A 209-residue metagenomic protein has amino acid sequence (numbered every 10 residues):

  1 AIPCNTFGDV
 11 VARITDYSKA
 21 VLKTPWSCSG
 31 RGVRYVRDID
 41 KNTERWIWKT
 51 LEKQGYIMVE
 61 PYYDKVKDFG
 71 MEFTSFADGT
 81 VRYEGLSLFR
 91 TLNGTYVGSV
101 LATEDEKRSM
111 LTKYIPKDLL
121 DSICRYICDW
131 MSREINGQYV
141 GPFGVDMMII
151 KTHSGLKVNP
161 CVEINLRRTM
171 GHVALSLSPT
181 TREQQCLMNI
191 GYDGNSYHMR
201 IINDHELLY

Functional and structural regions predicted by a protein language model:
A1-C4, K19-W46, G70, G94-L111: Glycine-rich phosphate-binding loop of ATP-grasp-fold ATP-dependent ligases
A1-C4, S87-F89, L187-N195: A generic structural motif
I2-C4, V10-V11, A20-S27, G32-R34 (+5 more regions): Conserved catalytic-core segments centered on acid/base and nucleophilic motifs
S18, D38-V97, G144, M148-C161 (+1 more regions): Phosphate-binding site of ATP-dependent enzymes
E52-Q54, P61, Y83, T95-K157 (+1 more regions): A long amphipathic alpha-helix within ATP-dependent nucleotide-binding catalytic cores
V66, S122, H172: Conserved active-site and cofactor/substrate-binding residues in soluble primary-metabolism enzymes
A77, G94-V97, K107-S109, T181-R182 (+1 more regions): Glycine/serine-rich loop-strand microenvironments at binding/catalytic pocket rims
S154-V158, L166-Y209: C-terminal active-site "lid" helix and adjoining low-complexity regulatory extension at the edge of ATP-using catalytic
